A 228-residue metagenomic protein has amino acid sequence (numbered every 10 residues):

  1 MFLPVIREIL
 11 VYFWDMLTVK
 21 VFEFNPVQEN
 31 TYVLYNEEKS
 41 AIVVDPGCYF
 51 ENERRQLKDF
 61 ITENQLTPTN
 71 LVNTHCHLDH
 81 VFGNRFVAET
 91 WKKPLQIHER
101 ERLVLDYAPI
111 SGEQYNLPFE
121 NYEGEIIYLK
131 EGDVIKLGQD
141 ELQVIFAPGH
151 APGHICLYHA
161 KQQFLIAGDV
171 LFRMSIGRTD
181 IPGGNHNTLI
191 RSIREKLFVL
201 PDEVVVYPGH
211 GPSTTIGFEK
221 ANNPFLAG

Functional and structural regions predicted by a protein language model:
P4-L10: Short, low-complexity, charge-dense intrinsically disordered segments
W14-N64, C156-A167: Conserved beta-strand hairpin/beta-sheet module of binuclear metal-dependent hydrolase folds, prominently
F22-F24, G124-I127, F146-P148: Short Gly/Pro-enriched turn/cap motifs at secondary-structure boundaries
L34, T74, A147: Conserved S/T- and glycine-rich ATP-binding loop of Class I adenylate-forming
I42, V72, L95, I166 (+1 more regions): Residue-level marker for buried hydrophobic side chains located in beta-strands that build the well-ordered beta-sheet
C48-K136, A221-F225: Active-site HxH/HxHxD metal-binding segment of metal-dependent hydrolases
C48-Y49, S111, D140-G228: Metallo-beta-lactamase
